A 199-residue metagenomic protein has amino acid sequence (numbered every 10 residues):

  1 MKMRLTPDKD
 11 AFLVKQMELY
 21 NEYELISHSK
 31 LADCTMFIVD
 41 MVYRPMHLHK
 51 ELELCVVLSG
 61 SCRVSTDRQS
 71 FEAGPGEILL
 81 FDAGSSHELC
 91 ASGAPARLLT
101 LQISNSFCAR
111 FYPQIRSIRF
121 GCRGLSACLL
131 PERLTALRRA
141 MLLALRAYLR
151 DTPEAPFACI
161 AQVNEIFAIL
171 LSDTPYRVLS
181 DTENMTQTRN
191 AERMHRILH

Functional and structural regions predicted by a protein language model:
M1-G74: Generic protein-terminus/edge-of-domain signal
L58, R138-T152, L198: Regular secondary-structure segments
A73-S86: Conserved metal-binding segment of the jelly-roll/cupin
G84-F111: Ligand-binding loop in jelly-roll beta-barrel domains
R110-R116, V178: Short, charged, solvent-exposed linker or helix-capping segments at domain edges/interfaces that act as flexible hinges
I115-R139: Aromatic/histidine-rich interaction motifs
G124-R133, Y148-C159, A168-H199: Short, Lys/Arg-enriched, Trp-marked, Pro/Gly-tolerant hinge/linker segments that flank
